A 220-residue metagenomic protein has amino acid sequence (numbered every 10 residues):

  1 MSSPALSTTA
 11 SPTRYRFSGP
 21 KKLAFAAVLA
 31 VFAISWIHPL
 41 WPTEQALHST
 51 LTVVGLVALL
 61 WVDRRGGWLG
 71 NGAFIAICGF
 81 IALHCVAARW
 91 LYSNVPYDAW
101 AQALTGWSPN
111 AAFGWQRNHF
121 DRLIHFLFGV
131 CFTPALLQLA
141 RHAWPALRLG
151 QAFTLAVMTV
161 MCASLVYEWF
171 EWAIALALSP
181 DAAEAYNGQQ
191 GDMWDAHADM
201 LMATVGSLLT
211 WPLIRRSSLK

Functional and structural regions predicted by a protein language model:
M1-S11, K220: Short, intrinsically disordered terminal tails adjacent to the first/last structured region
A10-A26: N-terminal membrane topogenic signal
P12-R16, W61-A73, A143-Q151: Membrane-interface helix-boundary motifs at transmembrane edges
K21-A24, H48, A73, A152-A156 (+1 more regions): Residue-level signature of transmembrane alpha-helical entry/exit and packing/kink sites in multi-pass membrane
F25-A33, I75-A88, T154-A177: Small-polar-interrupted transmembrane alpha-helices in polytopic inner-membrane proteins
A27-G55, L59-V130: "…centered on the first transmembrane helix and the immediately adjacent amphipathic helix/loop
P42-Q45, F120, S164-T204, L208: Interfacial helix-loop-helix junctions of multi-pass membrane proteins
V54-D63, L127-W144, A177-A182, L201-S217: Membrane-interfacial alpha-helical segments at the cytosolic side of multi-pass membrane proteins
